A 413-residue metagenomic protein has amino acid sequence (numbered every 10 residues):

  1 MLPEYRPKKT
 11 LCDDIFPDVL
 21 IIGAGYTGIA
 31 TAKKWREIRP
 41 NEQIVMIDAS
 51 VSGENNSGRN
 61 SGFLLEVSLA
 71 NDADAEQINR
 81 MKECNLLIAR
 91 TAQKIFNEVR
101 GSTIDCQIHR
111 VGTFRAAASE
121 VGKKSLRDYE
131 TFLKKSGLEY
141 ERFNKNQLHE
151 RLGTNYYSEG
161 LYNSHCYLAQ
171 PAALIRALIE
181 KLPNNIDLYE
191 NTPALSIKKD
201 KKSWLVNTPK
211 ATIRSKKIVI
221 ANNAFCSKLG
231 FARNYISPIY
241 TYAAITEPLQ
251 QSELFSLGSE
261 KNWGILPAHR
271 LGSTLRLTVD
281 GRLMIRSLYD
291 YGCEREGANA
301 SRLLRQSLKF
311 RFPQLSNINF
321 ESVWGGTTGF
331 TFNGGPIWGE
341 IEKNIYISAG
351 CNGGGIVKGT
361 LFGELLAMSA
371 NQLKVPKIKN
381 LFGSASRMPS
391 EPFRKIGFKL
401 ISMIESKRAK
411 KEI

Functional and structural regions predicted by a protein language model:
M1-V19, E37-Q43: Extreme N-terminal leader/targeting segments of oxidoreductases
G23-T27, A49: Glycine-rich Rossmann-fold phosphate-binding loop(s) that bind the pyrophosphate of adenine dinucleotide cofactors
R36-R59: Glycine-rich FAD pyrophosphate-binding loop
N55-L87: Glycine-rich active-site loop/strand segments that organize a redox cofactor
G62, S102-H109, A194-S196, T212-S252 (+1 more regions): Active-site substrate-recognition segment that forms the wall of the catalytic cavity or substrate channel
Q77-K181: Rossmann-like flavin
Y156-K217: Helical element adjacent to the flavin cofactor pocket in flavoenzyme catalytic cores
E294-R295, R302-K410: C-terminal catalytic lobe of FAD-dependent flavoproteins
